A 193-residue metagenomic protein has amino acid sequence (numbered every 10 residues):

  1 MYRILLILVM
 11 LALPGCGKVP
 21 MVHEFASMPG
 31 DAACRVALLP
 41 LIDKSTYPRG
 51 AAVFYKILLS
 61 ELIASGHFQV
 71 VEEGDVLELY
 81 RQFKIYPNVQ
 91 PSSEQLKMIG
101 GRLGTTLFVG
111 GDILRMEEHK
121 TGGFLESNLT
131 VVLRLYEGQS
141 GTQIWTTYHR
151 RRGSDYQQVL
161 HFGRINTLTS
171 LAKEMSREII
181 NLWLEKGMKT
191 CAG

Functional and structural regions predicted by a protein language model:
I4-L13: Sec-dependent N-terminal signal peptides
C16-C34, I99-L103, E126-N128, Y136-G193: C-terminal/domain-edge helix-coil "capping" segments
H23, P40, V89-L96, L114-K120: N-terminal post-signal-peptidase region of extra-cytosolic proteins
A33-R35, S45-T105, G110-D112, T146 (+3 more regions): N-terminal segment of the mature soluble domain
R35-P40, F108-L114, N128-R134, T146-Y148: Soluble periplasmic/extracytoplasmic beta-strand elements of cell-envelope proteins
I42-P48, F83-P87, T121, L160-N166: Second-shell loop/turn segments in exported
R49-A51, G123-E126: Short glycine/proline-enriched turns and hinge-like loops at secondary-structure junctions
Q82, E118-H119, S154-Y156: Sequence/structural signature of outer-membrane beta-barrel proteins
